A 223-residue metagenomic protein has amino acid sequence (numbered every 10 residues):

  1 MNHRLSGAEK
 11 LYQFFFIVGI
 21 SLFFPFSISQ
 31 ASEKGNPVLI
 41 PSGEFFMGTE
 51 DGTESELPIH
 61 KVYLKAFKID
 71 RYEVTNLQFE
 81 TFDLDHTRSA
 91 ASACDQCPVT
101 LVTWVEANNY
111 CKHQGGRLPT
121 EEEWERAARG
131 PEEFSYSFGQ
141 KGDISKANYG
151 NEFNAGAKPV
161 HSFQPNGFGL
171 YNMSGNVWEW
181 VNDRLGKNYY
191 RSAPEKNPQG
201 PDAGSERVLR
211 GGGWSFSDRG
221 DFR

Functional and structural regions predicted by a protein language model:
M1, E9, E33, S145-A147 (+1 more regions): Generic cytosolic/nucleocytoplasmic N-terminal low-complexity/intrinsically disordered segments
H3-F16: Bacterial N-terminal signal peptides that target proteins for export
F14-P25: Bacterial N-terminal signal peptides
F23-K34: Bacterial Sec-dependent signal peptides at the C-terminal "C-region" and cleavage site
S32-R88, V102-V105, G175: A short glycine-rich, aromatic-capped structural motif
L39-I40, F46, E50-D51, A90-R223: Functional-site microenvironments in short loops/helix caps that host divalent-cation chemistry
